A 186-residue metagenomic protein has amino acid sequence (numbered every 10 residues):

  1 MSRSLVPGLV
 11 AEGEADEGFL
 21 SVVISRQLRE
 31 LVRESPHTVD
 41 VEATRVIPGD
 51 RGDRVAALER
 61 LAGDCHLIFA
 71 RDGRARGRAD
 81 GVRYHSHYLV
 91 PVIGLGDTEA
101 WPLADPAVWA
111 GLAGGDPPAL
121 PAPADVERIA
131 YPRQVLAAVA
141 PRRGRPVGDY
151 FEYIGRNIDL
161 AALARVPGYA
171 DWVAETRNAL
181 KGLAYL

Functional and structural regions predicted by a protein language model:
M1-V6, E17-T44, G52-L186: C-terminal accessory helical subdomains adjacent to catalytic cores in phosphodiester- and nucleotide-handling enzymes
E12-G13: Helix N-cap/beta->alpha junction signal
